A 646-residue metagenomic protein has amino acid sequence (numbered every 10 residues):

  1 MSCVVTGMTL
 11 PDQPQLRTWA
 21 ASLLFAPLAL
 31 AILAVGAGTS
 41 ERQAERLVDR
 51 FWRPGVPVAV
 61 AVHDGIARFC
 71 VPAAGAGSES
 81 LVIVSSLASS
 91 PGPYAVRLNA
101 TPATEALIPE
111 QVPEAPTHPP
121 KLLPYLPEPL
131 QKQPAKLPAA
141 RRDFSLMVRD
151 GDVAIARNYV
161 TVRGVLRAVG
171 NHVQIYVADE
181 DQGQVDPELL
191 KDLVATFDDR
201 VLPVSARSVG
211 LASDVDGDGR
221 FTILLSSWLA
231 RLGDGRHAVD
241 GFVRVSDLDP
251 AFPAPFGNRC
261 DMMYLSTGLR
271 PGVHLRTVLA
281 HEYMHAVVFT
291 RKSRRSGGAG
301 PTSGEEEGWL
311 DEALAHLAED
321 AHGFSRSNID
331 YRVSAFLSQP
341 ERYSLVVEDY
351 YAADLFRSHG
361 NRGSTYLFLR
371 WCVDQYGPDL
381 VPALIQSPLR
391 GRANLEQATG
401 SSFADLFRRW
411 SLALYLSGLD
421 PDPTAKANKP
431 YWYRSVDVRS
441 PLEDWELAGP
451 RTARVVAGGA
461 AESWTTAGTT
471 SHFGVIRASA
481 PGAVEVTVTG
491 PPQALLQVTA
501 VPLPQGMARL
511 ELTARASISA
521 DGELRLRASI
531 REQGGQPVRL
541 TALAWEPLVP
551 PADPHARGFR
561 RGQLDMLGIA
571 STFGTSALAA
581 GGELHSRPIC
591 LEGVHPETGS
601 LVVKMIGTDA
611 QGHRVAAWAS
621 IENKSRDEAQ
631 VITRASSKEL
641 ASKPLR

Functional and structural regions predicted by a protein language model:
E41-D64, A73-A74, R390-E511, R626-Q630 (+2 more regions): Beta/coil-rich, acidic/histidine-enriched accessory regions frequently appended to metallopeptidases
H63, V71-S78, V84-G92, V96 (+4 more regions): Asparagine-centered strand-capping/turn motif at beta-strand->loop junctions
V169-E307, L314, A318, F324-Y331 (+1 more regions): Juxtacatalytic substrate-recognition/specificity segment
V245, P250-N258, V273, T277 (+5 more regions): Acidic/His/Gly-enriched intrinsically disordered linker/tail segments that often contain short helix/coil "MoRF-like"
D521-R527, G599-L601: Short, solvent-exposed loop/turn segments enriched in Ser/Thr/Gly
V538-D553: Short acidic, flexible loop segments centered on an aromatic residue
R557-H595: Intrinsically disordered, low-complexity Pro/Gly/Ser/Thr-rich segments with frequent PxxP/GP/PP motifs and embedded
G593-A635: Terminal connector regions
